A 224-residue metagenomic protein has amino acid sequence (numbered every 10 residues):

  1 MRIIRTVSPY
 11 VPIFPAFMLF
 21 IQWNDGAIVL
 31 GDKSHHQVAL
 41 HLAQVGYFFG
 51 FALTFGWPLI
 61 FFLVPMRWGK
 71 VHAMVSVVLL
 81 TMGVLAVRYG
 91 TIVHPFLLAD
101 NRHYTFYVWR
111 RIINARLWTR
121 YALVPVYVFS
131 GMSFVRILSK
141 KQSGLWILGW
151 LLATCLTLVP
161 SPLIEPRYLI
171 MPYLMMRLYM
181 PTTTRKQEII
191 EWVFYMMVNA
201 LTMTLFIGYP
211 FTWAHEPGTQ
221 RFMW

Functional and structural regions predicted by a protein language model:
M1-W224: Long, hydrophobic alpha-helical transmembrane bundles and adjoining juxtamembrane helices/loops of multi-pass integral
